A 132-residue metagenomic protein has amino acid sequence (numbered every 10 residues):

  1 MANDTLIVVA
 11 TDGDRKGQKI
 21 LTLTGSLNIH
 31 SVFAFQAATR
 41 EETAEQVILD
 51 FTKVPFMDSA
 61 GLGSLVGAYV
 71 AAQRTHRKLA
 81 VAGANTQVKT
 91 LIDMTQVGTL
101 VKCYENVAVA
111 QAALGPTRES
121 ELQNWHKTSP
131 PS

Functional and structural regions predicted by a protein language model:
M1, T86, P116-T117: N-terminal functional modules and adjacent low-complexity/disordered segments of proteins
A2-A37: STAS-typified acidic loop motif
V9-K19, E45, S64, A68-K78 (+2 more regions): Solvent-exposed, well-ordered amphipathic alpha-helical segments that flank/support binding or catalytic loops
R15, T52, A108: Conserved catalytic submotifs in the C-terminal HATPase_c
S26-V101: Amphipathic alpha-helical interaction surfaces in cytosolic regulatory modules
E105-S132: A charged, well-structured terminal subsegment
